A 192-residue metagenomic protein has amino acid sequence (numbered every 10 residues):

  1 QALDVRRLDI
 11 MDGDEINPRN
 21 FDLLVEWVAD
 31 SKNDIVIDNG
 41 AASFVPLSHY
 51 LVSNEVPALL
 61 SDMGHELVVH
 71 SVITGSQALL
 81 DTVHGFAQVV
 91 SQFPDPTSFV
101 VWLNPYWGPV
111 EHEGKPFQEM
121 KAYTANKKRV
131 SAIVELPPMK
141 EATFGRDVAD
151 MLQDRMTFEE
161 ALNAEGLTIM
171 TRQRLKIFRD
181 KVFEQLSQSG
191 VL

Functional and structural regions predicted by a protein language model:
Q1-P18: Walker A/P-loop NTP-binding active-site region of P-loop NTPases, recognizing the glycine-rich GxxxxGKT/S
L3-D4, L23-N39: Switch I (G2) and immediately adjacent beta-strands of P-loop GTPase domains
D14-N17, F21, D34, F44: N-terminal low-complexity, intrinsically disordered segments
I16-L24, L51-E55: Glycine-rich, highly charged phosphate/nucleotide-binding loops
N33-L51: Switch II (G3) loop of P-loop NTPases
G40-V45, A58-L60, T157-N163: Generic detector of solvent-exposed, compositionally biased contiguous segments
V45-R146: Conserved catalytic-core segment of NTP-binding enzymes
A149-L192: NTP-binding/hydrolysis catalytic cores, primarily Walker-type P-loop NTPases
